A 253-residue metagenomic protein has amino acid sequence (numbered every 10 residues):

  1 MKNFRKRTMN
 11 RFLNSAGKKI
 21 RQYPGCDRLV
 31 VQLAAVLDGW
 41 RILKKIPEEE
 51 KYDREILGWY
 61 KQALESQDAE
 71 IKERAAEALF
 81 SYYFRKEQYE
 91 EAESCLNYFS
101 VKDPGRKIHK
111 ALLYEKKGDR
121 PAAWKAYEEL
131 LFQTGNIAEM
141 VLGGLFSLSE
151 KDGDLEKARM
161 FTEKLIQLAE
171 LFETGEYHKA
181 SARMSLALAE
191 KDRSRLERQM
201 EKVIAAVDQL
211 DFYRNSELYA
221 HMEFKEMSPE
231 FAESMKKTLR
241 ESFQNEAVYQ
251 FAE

Functional and structural regions predicted by a protein language model:
K2-N3, R28-K44, E73-R85, I108-L113: Non-membrane alpha-helical segments in proteins
F4-A16, I46-K61, F80-E93, L112-W124 (+1 more regions): Helix-turn-helix repeat elements of alpha-solenoid scaffolds
F12, K19, I56-Q67, F99-S100 (+5 more regions): Alpha-helical solenoid scaffolds that mediate protein-protein interactions, centered on TPR/SEL1-like repeats but also
G25-V30, Q67-A76, F99-H109, T134-G144 (+1 more regions): Generic helix N-cap/helix-start motif at coil->alpha-helix transitions
V36, L43, S81-Y82, H109-K116 (+4 more regions): Residue-level signature for tetratricopeptide repeat
V36-S66, E217-T238, S242-F243: Short coil/linker segments at helix-helix boundaries
D103, E115-M140: Solenoidal tandem-repeat scaffolds enriched in leucines and small polar residues
A138-F251: Alpha-helical protein-protein interaction modules
